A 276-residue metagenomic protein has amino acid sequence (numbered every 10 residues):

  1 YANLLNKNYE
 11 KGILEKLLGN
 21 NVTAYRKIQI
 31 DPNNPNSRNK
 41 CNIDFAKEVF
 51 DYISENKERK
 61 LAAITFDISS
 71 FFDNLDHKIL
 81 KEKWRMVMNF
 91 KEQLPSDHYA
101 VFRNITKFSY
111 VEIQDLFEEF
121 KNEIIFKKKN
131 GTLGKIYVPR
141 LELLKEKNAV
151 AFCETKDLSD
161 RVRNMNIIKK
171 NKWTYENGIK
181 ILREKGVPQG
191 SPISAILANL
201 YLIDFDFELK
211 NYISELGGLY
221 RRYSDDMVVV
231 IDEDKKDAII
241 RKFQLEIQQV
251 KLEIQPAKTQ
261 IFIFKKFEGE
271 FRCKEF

Functional and structural regions predicted by a protein language model:
A2-L5, K11-E15: Low-complexity, highly charged intrinsically disordered N-terminal segments that act as targeting/localization
N3-K7, L245-Q248: Short, intrinsically disordered, mixed-charge
K16-S37: Active-site-surrounding "flap" and adjacent substrate/cofactor-binding loops of secreted or lumenal enzymes, prototyped
V22-K27, Y220, M227-D232, Q260-E270: Beta-rich nucleic-acid/ligand-interaction surfaces
K40-A63: A short acidic-Thr-Gly-centered motif at the start of a beta-strand
D51-K57, Q93, K251-E253, F276: A general structural signal for short secondary-structure junctions and capping/turn motifs
N56-S224, V228-Q244, P256: Conserved polymerase palm-domain catalytic core
K185, D234-F276: C-terminal polymerase-core module
